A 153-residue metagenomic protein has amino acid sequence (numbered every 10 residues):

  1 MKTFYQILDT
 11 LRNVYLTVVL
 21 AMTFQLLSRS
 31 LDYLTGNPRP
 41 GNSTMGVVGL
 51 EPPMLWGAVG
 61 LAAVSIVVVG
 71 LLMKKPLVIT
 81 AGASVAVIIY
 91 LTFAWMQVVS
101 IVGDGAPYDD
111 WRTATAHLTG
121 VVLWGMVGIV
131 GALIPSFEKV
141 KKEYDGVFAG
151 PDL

Functional and structural regions predicted by a protein language model:
M1-L26: Cytosolic juxtamembrane helix and N-cap/initiation of the first transmembrane helix
M1-T3, V140-L153: Short, charged juxtamembrane terminal tails flanking transmembrane helices
L20-A58: Hydrophobic transmembrane helix segments
E51-G60, D110-L123: Alpha-helical transmembrane segments of polytopic membrane proteins
V59, A81-S100: Hydrophobic alpha-helical membrane segments
S65-A81: Juxtamembrane helix-break-helix junctions at the cytosolic face of small multi-pass alpha-helical membrane proteins
T92-A116: Membrane-helix boundary connector in multi-pass membrane proteins
G120-D145: Membrane-water interface at the C-terminal end of transmembrane alpha helices
